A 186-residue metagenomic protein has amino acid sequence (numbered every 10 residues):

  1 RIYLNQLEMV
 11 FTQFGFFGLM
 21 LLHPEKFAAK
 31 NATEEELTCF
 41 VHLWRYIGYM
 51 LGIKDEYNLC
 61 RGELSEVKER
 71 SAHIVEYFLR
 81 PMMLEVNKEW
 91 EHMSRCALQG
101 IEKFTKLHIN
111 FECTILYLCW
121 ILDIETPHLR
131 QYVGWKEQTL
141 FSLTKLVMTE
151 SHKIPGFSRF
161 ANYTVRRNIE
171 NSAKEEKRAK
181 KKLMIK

Functional and structural regions predicted by a protein language model:
R1-K186: Mature, function-bearing regions of proteins
